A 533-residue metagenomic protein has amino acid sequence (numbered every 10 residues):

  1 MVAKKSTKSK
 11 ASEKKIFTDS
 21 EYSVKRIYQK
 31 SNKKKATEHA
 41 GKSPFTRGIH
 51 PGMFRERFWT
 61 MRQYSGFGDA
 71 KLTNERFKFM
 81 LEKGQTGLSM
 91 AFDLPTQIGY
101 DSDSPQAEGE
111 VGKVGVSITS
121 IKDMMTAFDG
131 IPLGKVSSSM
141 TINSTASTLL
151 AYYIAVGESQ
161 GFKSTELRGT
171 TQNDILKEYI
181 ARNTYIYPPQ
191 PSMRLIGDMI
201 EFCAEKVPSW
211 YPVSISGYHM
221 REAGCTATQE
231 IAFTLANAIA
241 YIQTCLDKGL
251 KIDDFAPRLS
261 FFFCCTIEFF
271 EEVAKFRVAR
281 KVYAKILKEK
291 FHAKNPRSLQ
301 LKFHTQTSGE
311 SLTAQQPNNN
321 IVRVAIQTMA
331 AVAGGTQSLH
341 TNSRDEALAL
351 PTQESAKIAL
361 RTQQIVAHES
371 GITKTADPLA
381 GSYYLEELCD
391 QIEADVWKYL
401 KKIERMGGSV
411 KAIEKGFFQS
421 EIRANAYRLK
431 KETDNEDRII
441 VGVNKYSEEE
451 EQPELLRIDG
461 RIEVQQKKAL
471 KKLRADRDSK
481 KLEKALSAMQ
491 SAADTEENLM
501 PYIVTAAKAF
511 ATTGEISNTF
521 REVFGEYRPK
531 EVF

Functional and structural regions predicted by a protein language model:
V2-T266, E271-E272, K290, R297-H304 (+3 more regions): Catalytic alpha/beta active-site cores
S9-K34, S43-T46, L94, T352-Q353 (+2 more regions): Flexible, glycine-rich loop/tail regions that form catalytic "lids" or insertion modules at the edges of active sites
A40, G68-E75, I118-K122, S144-A151 (+17 more regions): Conserved active-site and cofactor/substrate-binding residues in soluble primary-metabolism enzymes
T86, D129-L133, A155-K163, G197-S209 (+15 more regions): Generic secondary-structure signature for well-ordered alpha-helical cores
D103-P105, A155, E354-A356, R428 (+1 more regions): Short low-complexity, flexible loop/linker segments enriched in glycine and/or proline with clustered acidic
G109-G112, I186-Q190, A359-R361, E432-N435 (+1 more regions): Short, structured secondary-structure boundary patches
A232-Y241, P257-G442: Active-site capping/gating regions of soluble enzymes
